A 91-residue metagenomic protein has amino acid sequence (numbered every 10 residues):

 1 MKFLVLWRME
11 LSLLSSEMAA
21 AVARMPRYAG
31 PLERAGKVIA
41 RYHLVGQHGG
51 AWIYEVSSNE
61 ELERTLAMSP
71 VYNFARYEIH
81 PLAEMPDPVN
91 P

Functional and structural regions predicted by a protein language model:
M1-P91: Conserved, structured core segments of small domains
